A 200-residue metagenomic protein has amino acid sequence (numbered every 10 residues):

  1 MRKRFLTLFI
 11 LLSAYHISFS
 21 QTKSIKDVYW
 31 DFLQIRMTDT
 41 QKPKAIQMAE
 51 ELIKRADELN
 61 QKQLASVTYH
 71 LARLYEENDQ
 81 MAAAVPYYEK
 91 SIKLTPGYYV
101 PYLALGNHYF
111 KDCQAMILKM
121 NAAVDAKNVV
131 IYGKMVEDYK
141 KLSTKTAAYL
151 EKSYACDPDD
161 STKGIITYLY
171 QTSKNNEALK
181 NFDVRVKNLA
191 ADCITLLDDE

Functional and structural regions predicted by a protein language model:
M1-I25: Bacterial Sec-dependent N-terminal signal peptides
F19-E58, K62, E200: N-terminal leader/linker segments that initiate helical-solenoid repeat arrays
I35, D39-T40, R73-D79, G106 (+2 more regions): Short coil/turn linking the two alpha-helices of tandem helical-hairpin repeats
L64, G97-Y98, P158-D160: Residue-level recognition of tetratricopeptide repeat
V67, P101, T162-K163: TPR alpha-solenoid repeat register
F110-Y149: Short coil/linker segments at helix-helix boundaries
